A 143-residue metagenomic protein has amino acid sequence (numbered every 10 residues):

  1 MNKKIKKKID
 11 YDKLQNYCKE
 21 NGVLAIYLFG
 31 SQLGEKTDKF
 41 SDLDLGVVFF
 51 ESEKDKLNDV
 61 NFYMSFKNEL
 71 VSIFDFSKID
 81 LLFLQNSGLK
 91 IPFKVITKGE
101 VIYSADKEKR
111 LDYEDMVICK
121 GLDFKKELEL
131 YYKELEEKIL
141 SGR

Functional and structural regions predicted by a protein language model:
M1-A25, L33-E35, K39, L57-R143: Catalytic core of pol beta-like nucleotidyltransferases
D42-D44: Acidic Asp/Glu-based divalent-cation binding sites
G46-F50: Short hydrophobic/aromatic beta-strand micro-patches that form the beta-sheet surface supporting nucleotide- or nucleic
E51-L57: A short acidic, glycine-rich active-site loop that binds or catalyzes chemistry on phosphate/adenosine moieties
